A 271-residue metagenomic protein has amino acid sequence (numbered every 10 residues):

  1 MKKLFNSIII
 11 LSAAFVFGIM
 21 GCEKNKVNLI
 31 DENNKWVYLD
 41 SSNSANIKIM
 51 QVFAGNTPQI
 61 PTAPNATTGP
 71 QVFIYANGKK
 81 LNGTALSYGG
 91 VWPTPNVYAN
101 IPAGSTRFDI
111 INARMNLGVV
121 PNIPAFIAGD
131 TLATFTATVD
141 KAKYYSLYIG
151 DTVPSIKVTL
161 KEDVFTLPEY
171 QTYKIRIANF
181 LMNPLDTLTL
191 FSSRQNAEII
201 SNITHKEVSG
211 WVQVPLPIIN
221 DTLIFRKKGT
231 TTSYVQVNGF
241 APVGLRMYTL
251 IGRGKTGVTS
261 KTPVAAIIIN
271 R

Functional and structural regions predicted by a protein language model:
M1-I9: Bacterial N-terminal signal peptides that target proteins for export
F17-G21: C-terminal motif of bacterial Sec signal peptides marking the signal peptidase cleavage site
E23-R271: Intrinsically disordered, low-complexity polar regions and short flexible loop motifs
